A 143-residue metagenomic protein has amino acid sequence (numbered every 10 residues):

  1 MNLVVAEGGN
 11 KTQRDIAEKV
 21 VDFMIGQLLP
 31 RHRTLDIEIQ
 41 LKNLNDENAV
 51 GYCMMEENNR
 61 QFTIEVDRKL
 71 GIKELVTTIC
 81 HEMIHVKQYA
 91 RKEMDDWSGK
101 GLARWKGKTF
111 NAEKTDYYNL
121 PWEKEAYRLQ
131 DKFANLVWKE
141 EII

Functional and structural regions predicted by a protein language model:
M1-E57, I72: Auxiliary, metal-adjacent structural segments of Zn-dependent hydrolase domains
N2, Q27-T34, E93-D95, L136-I143: Surface-exposed helix-capping loop/turn segments at secondary-structure junctions
Q13-A17, V76, Y118, W122-E125: Hydrophobic (often cysteine-bearing) scaffold residues that line and stabilize catalytic clefts of nucleotide/cofactor
M54-N59, A103-W105: Short alpha-helical hairpin
F62-I79: Short pre-active-site segment immediately N-terminal to the catalytic Zn-binding motif
K73, Y89-E123: Post-HEXXH active-site segment of zinc metalloproteases
T77-Y89, A126: Active-site recognition of the HExxH zinc-binding catalytic motif
D116-P121, E125-I143: Long, well-structured alpha-helical subdomains associated with metal-dependent extracellular/ecto-lumenal hydrolases
